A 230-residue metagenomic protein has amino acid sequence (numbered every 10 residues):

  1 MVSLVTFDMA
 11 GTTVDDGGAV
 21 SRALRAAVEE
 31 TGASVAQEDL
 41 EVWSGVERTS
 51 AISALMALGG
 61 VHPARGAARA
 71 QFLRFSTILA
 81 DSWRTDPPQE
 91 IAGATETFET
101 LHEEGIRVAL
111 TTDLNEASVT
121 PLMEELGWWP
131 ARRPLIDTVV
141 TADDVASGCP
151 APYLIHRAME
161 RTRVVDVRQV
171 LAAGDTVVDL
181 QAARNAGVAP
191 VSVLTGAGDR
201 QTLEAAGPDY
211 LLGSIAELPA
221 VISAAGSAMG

Functional and structural regions predicted by a protein language model:
M1-S3, T95, E99-T100, N115-A117 (+1 more regions): Asp-based, Mg2+/Mn2+-dependent phosphohydrolase catalytic module
V2-E104, N115, T120: N-terminal helical cap/lid subdomain that shapes the substrate entry/recognition surface in HAD-like hydrolases
D86, T111, S192: Glycine- and other small-residue-rich loops at beta-strand/loop junctions that grip anionic moieties
E90, T111, S147: Residue-level marker of regulatory loop/turn positions in helix-turn-helix DNA-binding domains and in histidine
